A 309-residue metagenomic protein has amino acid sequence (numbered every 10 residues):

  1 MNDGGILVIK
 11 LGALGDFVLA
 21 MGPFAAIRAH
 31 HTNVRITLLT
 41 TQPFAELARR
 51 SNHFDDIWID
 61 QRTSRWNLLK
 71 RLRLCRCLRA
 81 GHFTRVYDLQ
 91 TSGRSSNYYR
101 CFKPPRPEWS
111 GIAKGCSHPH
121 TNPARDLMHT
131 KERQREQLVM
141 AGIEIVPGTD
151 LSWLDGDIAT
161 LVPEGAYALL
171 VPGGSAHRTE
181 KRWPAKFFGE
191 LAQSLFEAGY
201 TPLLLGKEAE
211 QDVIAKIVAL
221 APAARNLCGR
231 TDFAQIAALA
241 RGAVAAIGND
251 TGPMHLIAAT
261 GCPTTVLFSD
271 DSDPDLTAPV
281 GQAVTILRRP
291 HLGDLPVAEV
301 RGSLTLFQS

Functional and structural regions predicted by a protein language model:
M1-S309: Catalytic machinery of carbohydrate-active enzymes, primarily nucleotide-sugar-dependent glycosyltransferases
